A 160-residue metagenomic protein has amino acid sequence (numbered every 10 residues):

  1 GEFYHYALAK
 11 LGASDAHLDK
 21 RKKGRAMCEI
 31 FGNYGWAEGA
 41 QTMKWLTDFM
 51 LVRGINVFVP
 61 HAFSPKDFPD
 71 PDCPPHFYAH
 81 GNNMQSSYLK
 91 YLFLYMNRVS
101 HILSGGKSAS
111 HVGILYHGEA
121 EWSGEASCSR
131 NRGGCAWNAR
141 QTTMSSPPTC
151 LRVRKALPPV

Functional and structural regions predicted by a protein language model:
G1-V160: Carbohydrate-binding surfaces of carbohydrate-active enzymes
